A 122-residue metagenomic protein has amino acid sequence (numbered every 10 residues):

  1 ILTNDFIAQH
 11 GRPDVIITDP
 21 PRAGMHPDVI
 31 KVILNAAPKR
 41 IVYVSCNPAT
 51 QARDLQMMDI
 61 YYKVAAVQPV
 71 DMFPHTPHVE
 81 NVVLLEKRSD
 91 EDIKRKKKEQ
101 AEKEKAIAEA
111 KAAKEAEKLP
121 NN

Functional and structural regions predicted by a protein language model:
I1-N122: Rossmann-like S-adenosyl-L-methionine
